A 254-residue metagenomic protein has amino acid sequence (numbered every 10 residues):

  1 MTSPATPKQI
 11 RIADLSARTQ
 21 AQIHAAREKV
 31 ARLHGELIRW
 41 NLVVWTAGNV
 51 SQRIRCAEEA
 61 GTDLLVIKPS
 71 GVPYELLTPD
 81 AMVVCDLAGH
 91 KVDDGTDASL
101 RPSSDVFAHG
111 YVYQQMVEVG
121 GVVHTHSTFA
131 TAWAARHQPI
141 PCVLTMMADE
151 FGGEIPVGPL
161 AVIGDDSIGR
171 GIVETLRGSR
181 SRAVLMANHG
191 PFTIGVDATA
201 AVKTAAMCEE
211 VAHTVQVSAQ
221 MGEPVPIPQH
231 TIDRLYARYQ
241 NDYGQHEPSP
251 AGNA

Functional and structural regions predicted by a protein language model:
T2-A254: Glycine-rich flexible loops
